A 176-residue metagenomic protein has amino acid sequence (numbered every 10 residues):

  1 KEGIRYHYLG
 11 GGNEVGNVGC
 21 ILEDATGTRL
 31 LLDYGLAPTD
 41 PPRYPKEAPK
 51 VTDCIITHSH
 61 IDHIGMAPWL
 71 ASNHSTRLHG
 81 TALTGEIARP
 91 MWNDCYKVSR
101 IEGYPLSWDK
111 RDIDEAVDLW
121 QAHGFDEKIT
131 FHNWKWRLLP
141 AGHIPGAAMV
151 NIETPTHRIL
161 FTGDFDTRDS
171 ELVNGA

Functional and structural regions predicted by a protein language model:
K1-E14, G19-I55, H60-I64, W69-A176: His/Asp/Glu-rich metal-coordinating catalytic cores of metallo-dependent phosphodiesterases/hydrolases acting on
